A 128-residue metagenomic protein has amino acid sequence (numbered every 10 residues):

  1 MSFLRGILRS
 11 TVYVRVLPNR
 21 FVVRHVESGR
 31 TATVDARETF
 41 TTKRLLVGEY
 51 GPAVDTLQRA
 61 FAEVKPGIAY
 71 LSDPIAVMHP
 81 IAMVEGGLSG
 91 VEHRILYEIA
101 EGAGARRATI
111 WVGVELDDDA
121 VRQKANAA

Functional and structural regions predicted by a protein language model:
M1-A128: Nucleotide/phosphate-binding catalytic cleft detector across ATP-hydrolyzing and phosphate-transferring enzymes
